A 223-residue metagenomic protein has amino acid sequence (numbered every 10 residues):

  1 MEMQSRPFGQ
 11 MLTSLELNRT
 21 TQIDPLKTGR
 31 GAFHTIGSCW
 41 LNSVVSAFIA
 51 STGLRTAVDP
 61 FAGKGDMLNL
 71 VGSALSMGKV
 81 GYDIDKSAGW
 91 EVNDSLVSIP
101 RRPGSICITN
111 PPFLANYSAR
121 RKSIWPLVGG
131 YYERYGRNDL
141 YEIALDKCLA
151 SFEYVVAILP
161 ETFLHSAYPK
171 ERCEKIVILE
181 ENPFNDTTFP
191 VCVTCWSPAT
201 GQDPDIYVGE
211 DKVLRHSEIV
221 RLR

Functional and structural regions predicted by a protein language model:
M1-D59, D66-L70: S-adenosyl-L-methionine
A57-P60, L75-D83, V155-L159: Short, hydrophobic beta-strand segments that form beta-sheet elements in well-ordered domains
G63-G65, K79-A88, T162-F163: Short, polar loop motifs at secondary-structure junctions
V80-I108: Adenosine-cofactor binding site in Rossmann-like domains, unifying the SAM/SAH pocket of S-adenosylmethionine-dependent
C107-N116: Amphipathic alpha-helical repeat scaffolds
Y117-R137: Mobile active-site "lid"/loop adjacent to the S-adenosyl-L-methionine
R134-C195: Conserved Class I SAM-dependent methyltransferase catalytic core
T187-R223: Flexible, glycine-/basic-rich loop-and-beta segments that form/coincide with the SAM-dependent methyltransferase
